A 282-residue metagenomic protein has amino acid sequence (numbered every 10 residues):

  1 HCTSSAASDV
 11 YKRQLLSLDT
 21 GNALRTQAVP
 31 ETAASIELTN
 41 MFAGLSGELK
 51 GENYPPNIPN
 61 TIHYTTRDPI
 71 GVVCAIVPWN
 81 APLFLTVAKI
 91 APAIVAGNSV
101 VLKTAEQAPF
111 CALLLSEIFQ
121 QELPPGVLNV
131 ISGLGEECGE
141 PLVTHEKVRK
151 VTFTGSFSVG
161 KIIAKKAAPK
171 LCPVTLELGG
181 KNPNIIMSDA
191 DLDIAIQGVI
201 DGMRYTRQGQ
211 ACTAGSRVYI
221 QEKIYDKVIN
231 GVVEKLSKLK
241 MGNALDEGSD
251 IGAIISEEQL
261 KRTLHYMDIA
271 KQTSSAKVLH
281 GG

Functional and structural regions predicted by a protein language model:
H1-A7, Y11: Single conserved hydrophobic/aromatic residue that forms the stacking wall/gate of nucleotide- or nucleobase-binding
D9-L15, L49-K50, G242: Short, flexible active-site-proximal loops enriched in glycine and acidic residues
L16, T39, G97, L128 (+5 more regions): Residue-level signal for inorganic ion chemistry
N22-E31, V130-S132: Short loop-beta-helix segment that forms the pyridoxal 5′-phosphate
T26, P30, N40-P59: Phosphate-binding beta-alpha-beta segment of Rossmann-like dinucleotide-binding domains, i.e., the NAD(P)
A28, T32-S35, A112, T263: Hydrophobic packing residues in well-ordered alpha-helices of helical domains and bundles
G51-I194: Rossmann-like NAD(P) dinucleotide-binding subdomain of oxidoreductase/dehydrogenase enzymes
L123, S158-G282: ALDH superfamily catalytic-core signature
